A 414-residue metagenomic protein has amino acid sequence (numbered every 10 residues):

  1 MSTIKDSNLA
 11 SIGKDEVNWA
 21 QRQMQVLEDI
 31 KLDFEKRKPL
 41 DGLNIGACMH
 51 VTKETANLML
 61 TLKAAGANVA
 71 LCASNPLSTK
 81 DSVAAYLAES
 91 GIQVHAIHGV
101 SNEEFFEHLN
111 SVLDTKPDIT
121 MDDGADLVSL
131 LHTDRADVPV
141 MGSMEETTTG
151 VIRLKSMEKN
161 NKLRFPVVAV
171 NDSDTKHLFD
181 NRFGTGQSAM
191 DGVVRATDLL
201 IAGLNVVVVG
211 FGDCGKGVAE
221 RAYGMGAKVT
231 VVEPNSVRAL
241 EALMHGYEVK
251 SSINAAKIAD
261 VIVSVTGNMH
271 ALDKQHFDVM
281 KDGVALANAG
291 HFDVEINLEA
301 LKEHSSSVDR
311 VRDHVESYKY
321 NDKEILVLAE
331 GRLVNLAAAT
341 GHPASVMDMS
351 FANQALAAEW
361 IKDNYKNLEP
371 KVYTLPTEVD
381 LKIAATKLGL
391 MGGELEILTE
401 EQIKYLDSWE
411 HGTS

Functional and structural regions predicted by a protein language model:
M1-L40, S74-T79, A84-L204: Glycine/serine-rich phosphate-binding loop and adjoining beta1-alpha1 elements at the start of nucleotide-handling
I4-L9, D15, E28, K36 (+8 more regions): Ligand-binding pocket scaffold of soluble enzyme catalytic domains
L9-V26, L40-N44, T52, F165-G203 (+2 more regions): Adenosine-phosphate binding glycine-rich loop
D29-L32, K63, D114, V128-S129 (+3 more regions): Rossmann-fold NAD(P) dinucleotide-binding segment
M49-A67, K176, D180, G184-A259 (+1 more regions): Glycine-rich phosphate/diphosphate-binding loop of Rossmann-like nucleotide-binding domains
G66-N68, I92, V138-P139, L163-F165 (+3 more regions): A short helix->loop->beta-strand "cap" motif at the edges of active sites that frequently abuts
A73, T120-D122, A136-G150, N268 (+3 more regions): ADP-ribose/adenylate-binding Rossmann-like module
